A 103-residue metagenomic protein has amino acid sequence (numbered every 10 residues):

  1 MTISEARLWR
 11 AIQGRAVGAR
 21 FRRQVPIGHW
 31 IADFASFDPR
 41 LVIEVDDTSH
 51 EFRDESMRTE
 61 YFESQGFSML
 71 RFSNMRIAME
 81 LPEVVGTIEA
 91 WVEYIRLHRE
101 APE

Functional and structural regions predicted by a protein language model:
M1, R23-Y94: Basic, amphipathic alpha-helical patches used to engage nucleic acids or provide basic targeting signals, exemplified
M1-A19, S64, V92-E103: Solvent-exposed, charged helical/coil patches that constitute nucleic-acid or partner-interaction surfaces
